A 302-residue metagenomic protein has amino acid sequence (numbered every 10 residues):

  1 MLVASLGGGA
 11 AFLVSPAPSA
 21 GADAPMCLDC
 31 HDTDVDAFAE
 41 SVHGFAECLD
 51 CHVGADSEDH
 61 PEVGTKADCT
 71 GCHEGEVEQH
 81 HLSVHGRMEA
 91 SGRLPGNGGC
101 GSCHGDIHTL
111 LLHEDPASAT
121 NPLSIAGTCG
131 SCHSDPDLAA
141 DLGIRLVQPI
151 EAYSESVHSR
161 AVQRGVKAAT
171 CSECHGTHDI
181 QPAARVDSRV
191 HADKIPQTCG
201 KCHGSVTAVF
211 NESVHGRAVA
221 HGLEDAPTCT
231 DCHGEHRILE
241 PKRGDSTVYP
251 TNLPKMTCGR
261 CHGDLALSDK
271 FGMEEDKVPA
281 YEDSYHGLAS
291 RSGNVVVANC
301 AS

Functional and structural regions predicted by a protein language model:
M1-A11: Bacterial N-terminal signal peptides
G9-S302: Short sequence/structural segments immediately N-terminal
